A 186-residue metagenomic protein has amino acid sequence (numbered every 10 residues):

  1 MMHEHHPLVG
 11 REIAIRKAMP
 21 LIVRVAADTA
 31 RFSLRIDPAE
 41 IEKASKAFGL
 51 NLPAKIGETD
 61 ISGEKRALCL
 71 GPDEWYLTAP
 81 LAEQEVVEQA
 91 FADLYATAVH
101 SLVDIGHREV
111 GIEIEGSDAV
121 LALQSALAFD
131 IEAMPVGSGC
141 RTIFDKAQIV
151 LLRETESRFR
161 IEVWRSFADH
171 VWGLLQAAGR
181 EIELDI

Functional and structural regions predicted by a protein language model:
M1-I186: Basic, glycine/lysine-rich polyanion-binding surfaces/domains
